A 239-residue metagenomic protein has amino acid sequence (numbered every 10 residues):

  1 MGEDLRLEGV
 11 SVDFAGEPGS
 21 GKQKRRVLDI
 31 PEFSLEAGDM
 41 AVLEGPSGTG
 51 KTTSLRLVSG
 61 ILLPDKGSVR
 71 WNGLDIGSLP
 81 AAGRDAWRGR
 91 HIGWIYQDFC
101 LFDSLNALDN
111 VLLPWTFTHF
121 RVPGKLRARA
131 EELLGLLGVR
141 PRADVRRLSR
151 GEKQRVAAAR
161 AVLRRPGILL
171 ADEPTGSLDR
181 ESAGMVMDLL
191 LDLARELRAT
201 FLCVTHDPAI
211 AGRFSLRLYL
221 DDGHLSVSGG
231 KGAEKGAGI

Functional and structural regions predicted by a protein language model:
S59: Helix-to-loop junction immediately C-terminal to a conserved catalytic motif
G67-D75: Conserved ABC transporter NBD signature motif
D75, G124-P141: Conserved ABC ATPase "signature" region
I76-G93: ABC ATPase NBD coupling module
D144-Q154: Conserved ABC ATPase signature
R165: Conserved catalytic motifs of ABC-family nucleotide-binding domains
L169-D172: Catalytic Walker B motif of ABC-type/P-loop ATPase nucleotide-binding domains
